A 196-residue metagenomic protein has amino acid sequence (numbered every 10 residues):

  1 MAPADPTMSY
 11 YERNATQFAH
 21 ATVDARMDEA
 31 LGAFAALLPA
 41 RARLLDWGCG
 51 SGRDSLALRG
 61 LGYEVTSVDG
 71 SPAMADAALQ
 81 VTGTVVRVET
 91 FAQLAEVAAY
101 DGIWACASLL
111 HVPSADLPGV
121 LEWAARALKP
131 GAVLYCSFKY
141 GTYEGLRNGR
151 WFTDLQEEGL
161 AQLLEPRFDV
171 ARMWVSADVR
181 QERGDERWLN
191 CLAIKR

Functional and structural regions predicted by a protein language model:
M1-A98, V112-G119, W123, V133-R196: Class I (Rossmann-like) S-adenosyl-L-methionine-dependent methyltransferase catalytic domain, capturing the SAM-binding
D101: Conserved acidic residues
W104-A105: A conserved beta-strand element that flanks and buttresses the S-adenosyl-L-methionine
S108: Hydrophobic adenine-recognition pocket in adenosine-nucleotide-binding enzymes
